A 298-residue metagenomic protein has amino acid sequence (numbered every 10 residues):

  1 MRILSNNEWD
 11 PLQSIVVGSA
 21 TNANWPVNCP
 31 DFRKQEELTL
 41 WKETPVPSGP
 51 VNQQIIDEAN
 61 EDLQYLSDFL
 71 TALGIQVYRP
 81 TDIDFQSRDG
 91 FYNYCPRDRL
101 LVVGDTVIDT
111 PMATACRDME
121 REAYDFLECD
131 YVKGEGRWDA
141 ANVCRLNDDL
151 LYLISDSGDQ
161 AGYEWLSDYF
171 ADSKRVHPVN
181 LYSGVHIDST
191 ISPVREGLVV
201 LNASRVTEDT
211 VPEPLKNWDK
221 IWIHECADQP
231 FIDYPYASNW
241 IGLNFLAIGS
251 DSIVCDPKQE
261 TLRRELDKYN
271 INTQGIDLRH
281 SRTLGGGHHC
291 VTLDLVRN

Functional and structural regions predicted by a protein language model:
M1-N298: The feature marks the mature, well-folded catalytic cores of soluble enzymes
